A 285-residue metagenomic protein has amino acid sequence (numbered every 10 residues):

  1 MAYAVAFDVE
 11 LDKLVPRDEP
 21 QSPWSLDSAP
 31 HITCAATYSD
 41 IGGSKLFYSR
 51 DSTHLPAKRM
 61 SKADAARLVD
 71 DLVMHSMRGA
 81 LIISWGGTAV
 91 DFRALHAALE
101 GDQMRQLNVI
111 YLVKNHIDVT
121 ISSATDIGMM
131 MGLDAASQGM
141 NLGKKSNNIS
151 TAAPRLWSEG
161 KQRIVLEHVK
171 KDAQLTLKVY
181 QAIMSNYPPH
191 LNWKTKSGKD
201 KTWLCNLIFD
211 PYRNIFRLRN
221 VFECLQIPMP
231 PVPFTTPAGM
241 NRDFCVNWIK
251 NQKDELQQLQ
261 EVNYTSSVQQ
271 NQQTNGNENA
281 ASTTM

Functional and structural regions predicted by a protein language model:
M1-H75: Conserved RNase H-like, two-metal-ion catalytic cores of nucleic-acid enzymes
L11-D12, G87-D91, I183: Short, solvent-exposed loop/turn segments at secondary-structure junctions
V15-D18, F92-A98, V179: A short acidic (Asp/Glu
G43-G132: Conserved DEDDh/DEDDy metal-dependent 3′-5′ exonuclease domain
K114-A153, E159: Conserved, surface-exposed functional patches that form binding/active-site neighborhoods
M140-K201: Acidic, Mg2+-coordinating catalytic module of metal-dependent nucleases/exonucleases that use a two-metal-ion mechanism
L177-M285: Acidic two-metal-ion nuclease catalytic site recognized across multiple nuclease folds, prominently DnaQ/RNase D-T
